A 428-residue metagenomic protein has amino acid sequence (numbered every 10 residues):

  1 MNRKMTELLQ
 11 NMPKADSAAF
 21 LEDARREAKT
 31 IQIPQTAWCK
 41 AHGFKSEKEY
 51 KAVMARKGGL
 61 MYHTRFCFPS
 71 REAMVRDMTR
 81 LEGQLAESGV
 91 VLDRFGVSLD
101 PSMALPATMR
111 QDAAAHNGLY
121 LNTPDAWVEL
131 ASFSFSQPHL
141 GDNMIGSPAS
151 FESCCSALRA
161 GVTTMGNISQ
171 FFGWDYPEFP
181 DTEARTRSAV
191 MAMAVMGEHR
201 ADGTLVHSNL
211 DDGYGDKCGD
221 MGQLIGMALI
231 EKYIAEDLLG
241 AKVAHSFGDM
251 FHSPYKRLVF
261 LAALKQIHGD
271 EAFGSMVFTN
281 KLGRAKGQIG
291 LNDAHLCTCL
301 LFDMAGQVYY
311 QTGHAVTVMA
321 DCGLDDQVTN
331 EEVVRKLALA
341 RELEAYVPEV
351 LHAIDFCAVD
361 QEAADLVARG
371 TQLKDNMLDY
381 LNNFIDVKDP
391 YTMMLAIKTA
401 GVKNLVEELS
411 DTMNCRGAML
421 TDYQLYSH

Functional and structural regions predicted by a protein language model:
M1-A24, R335-H428: Long, compositionally biased intrinsically disordered regions
L21-H199, G203-G222: Active-site beta->alpha loop and helix N-cap motifs at the rims of alpha/beta catalytic domains
H63, M74-E82, F260, K265 (+2 more regions): Peripheral terminal and linker regions in Fe-S/redox and tRNA-modifying enzymes
P69-A73, A115, L119, I145 (+4 more regions): Catalytic cores of large soluble enzymes that bind and process phosphate-bearing ligands
G89-G96, D202-G203, D270-M276, Y310-A315 (+1 more regions): Flexible, glycine/charged-enriched surface loops at secondary-structure junctions
H116-L121, T298-C299, K336-E344: Acidic, Ser/Thr-rich peripheral helices and adjacent loops at domain boundaries
F151-T164, M221-K232, L261-A262, V333-A338: Short, electropositive alpha-helical surface patch
Y176-A320, D326-T329: Catalytic alpha/beta core domains of metabolic enzymes, predominantly
